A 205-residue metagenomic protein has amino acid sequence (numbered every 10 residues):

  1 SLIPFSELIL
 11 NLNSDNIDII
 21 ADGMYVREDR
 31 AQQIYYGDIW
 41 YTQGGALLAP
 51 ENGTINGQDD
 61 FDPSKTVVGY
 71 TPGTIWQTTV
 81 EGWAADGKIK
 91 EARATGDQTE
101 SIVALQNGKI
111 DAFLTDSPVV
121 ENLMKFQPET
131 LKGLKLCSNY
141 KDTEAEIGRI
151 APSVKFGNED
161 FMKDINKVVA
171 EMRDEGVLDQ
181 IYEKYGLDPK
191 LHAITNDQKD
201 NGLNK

Functional and structural regions predicted by a protein language model:
S1-D62, K141-T143: Acidic, polar ligand-binding/catalytic clefts
E7, G23-Q33, T78-W83, D111-E146: A ligand-binding cleft/hinge motif common to bilobed small-molecule-binding domains
D18-I19, D111-A112, A151: Short, Asp-centered acidic motifs that coordinate Mg2+ and/or phosphate in catalytic or ligand-binding sites
M24-Y25, T42-I102, S117-E121, D164: Bilobed "Venus flytrap"/periplasmic-binding protein-like clamshell domains and structurally analogous long
Y41-A49, P128-N166, D188-K205: Periplasmic-binding protein-like
F61-S64, D116, G157-E171, V177-I181: Short amphipathic alpha-helical coupling segments at ligand-binding clamshell hinges and other catalytic/signaling
I75-T95, K132-K135, N166-K205: Ligand-binding clefts/hinges and TM-proximal coupling segments of bilobed small-molecule sensing domains
